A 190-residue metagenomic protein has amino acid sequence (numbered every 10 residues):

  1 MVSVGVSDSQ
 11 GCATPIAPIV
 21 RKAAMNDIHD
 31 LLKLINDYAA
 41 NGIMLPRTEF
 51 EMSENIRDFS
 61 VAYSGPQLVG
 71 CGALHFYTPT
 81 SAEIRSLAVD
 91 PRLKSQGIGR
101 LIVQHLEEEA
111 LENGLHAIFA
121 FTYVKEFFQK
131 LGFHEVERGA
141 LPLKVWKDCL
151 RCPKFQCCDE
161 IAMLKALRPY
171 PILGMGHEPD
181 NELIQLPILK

Functional and structural regions predicted by a protein language model:
V4-P46, Y63, E160-A162, P169-K190: Short amphipathic alpha-helix that is part of the acyltransferase structural core
I19, E112-I118: Short active-site oxyanion
P46-D58, Y63-S64, V69-S81, R85-A88: A conserved beta-strand-loop-helix scaffold within acyl/acetyltransferase catalytic domains
R57-F59, C157-L164: Short hydrophobic/aromatic beta-strand or adjacent loop that forms the aromatic wall/cage of a ligand/substrate-binding
L87-K94, Y123-V124: A short, internal acetyl-CoA/4′-phosphopantetheine-binding micro-motif in the GNAT/acyltransferase core
S95-A110, A120: Conserved acetyl-CoA-binding loop-helix of GNAT-fold acetyltransferases
H116, T122-R151: Conserved active-site alpha-helix within GNAT-family acetyltransferase domains
